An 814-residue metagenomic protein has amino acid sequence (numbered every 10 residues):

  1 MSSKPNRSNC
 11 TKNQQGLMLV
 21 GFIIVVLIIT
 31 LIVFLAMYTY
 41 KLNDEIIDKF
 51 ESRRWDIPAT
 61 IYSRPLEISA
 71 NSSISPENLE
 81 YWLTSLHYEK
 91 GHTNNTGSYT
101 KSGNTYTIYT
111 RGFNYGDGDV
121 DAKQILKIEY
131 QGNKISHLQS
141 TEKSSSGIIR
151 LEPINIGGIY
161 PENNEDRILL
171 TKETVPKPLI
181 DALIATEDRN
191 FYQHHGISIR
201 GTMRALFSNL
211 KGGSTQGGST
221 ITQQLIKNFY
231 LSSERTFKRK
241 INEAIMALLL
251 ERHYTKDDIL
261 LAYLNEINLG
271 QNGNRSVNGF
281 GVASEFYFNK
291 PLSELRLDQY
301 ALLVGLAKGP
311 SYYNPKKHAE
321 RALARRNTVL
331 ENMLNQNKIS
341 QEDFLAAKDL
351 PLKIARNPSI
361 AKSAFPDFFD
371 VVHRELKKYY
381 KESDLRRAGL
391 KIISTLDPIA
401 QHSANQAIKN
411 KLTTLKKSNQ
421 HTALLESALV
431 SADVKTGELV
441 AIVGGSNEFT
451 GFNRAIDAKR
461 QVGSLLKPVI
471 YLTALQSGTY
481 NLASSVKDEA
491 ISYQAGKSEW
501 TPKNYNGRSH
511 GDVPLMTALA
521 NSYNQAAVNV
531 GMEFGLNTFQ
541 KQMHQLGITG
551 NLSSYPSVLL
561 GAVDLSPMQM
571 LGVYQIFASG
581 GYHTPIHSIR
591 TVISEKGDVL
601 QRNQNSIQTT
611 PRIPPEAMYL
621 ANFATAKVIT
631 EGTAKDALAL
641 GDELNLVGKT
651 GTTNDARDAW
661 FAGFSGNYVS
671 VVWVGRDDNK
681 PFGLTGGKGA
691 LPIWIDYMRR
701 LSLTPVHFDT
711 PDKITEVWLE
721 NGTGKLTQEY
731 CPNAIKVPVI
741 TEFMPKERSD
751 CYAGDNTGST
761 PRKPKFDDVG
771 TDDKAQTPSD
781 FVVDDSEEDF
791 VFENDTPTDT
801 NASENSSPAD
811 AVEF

Functional and structural regions predicted by a protein language model:
S2-K409, T413-K417, L439, E489 (+3 more regions): Juxtamembrane regions of bacterial inner-membrane/periplasmic proteins, predominantly the peptidoglycan biogenesis
D166-T174, T422-S427, F449-V469, N481-E489 (+2 more regions): Short active-site loop at a secondary-structure junction that contains or immediately precedes the catalytic residue(s)
D181-I184, D188, M333, A404 (+7 more regions): Active-site SXXK
Y192-T202, V277-N278, S340-L345, F452 (+3 more regions): Short, well-structured active-site flanking segments
A205-R235, K290-S293, P358-A364, Y480-F539 (+4 more regions): Conserved catalytic neighborhood of penicillin-recognizing serine enzymes
S394-N419, L429-D433, I442, N447-R454 (+3 more regions): A penicillin-recognizing enzyme superfamily signal
W500-K503, G535-Y574, G581, I586-S588: Mid-domain, small-residue-enriched loop/turn segments at the edges of structured enzyme/sensor domains
V717-F814: Low-complexity, Gly/Ser/Thr/Pro-rich intrinsically disordered linker/tail segments
